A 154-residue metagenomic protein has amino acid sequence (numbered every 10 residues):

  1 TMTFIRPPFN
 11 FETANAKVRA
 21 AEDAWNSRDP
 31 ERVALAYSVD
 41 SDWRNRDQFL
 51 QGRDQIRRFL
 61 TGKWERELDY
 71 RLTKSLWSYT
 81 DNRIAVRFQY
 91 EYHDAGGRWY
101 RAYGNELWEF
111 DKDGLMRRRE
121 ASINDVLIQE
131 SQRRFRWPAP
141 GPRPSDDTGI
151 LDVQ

Functional and structural regions predicted by a protein language model:
T1-V39, P142, D146-Q154: Short, low-complexity N-terminal intrinsically disordered segments enriched in polar/charged residues
M2-F9, R58-Q154: A beta-strand edge to alpha-helix "cap/lid" segment located at domain peripheries
F4-R6, D40-Q51, K63-R66: A short gly/proline-enriched turn/hairpin at secondary-structure junctions
T13-A16, Q51, Q55: Generic recognition of short, well-ordered alpha-helical interface segments
K17, W25, Y37, W43 (+3 more regions): Bulky hydrophobic/aromatic packing residues
A34, R53, R57-L60: Short, well-structured alpha-helical segments
